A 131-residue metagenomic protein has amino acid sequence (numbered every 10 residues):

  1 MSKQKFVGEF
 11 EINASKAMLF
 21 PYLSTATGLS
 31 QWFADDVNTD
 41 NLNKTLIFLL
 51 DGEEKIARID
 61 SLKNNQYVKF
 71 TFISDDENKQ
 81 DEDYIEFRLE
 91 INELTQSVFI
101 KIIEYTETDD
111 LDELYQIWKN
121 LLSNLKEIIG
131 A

Functional and structural regions predicted by a protein language model:
M1-N38: Hydrophobic ligand-binding cavity/cleft-lining segments
K3, F10-E11, A17, T45-L46 (+2 more regions): Charge-dense, helix-prone N-terminal extensions
L19-F20, L29, I59, F70 (+3 more regions): Hydrophobic pocket/interface hotspot
Q31, K79-D83, D109-Y115: A short, polar/proline- and glycine-enriched secondary-structure boundary/capping micro-motif
D35-D36, T45-I47: Short, solvent-exposed loop/turn elements at beta->coil junctions and helix N-caps that rim active or binding pockets
L49-L94, F99, Y105-E107: Hydrophobic-ligand binding "helix-grip"
I103-A131: A conserved amphipathic terminal alpha-helix motif
